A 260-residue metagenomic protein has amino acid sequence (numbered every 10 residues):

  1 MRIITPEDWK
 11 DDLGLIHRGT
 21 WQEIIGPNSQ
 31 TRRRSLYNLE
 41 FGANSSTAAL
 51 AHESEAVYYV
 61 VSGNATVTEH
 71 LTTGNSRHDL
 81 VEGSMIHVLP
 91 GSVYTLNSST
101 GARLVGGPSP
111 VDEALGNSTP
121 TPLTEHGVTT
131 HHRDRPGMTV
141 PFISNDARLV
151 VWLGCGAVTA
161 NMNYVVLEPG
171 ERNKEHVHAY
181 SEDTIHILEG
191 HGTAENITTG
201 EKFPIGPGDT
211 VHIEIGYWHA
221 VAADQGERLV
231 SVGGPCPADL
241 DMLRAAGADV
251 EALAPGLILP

Functional and structural regions predicted by a protein language model:
M1-S35, R77, V81-E82, G101 (+3 more regions): A short, N-terminal "cap"/entry segment at the start of jelly-roll beta-barrel domains of the cupin/DSBH fold
R18-I24, S35-H52, N163-A179: Conserved short histidine dyad/triad with adjacent acidic residue
G26-P27, S46-H52, E69, H78 (+6 more regions): Short histidine-centered beta-strand/loop micro-motifs that create catalytic or ligand/metal-coordination sites
T31, V81-S84, P90-N117, G206-P207 (+1 more regions): Ligand-binding loop in jelly-roll beta-barrel domains
Y37-L39, Y58, V105, N163-V165 (+1 more regions): Conserved hydrophobic/aromatic positions in well-ordered beta-strands
F41-A43, V60, L80, V88 (+6 more regions): Hydrophobic residues in beta-strands and at strand termini
N44-A48, T66, S84-T95, R172-K174 (+3 more regions): Histidine-centered metal-chelating micro-motifs
S46, L50-E82, E182-P207, Y217: A short beta-strand-loop-beta hairpin characteristic of the jelly-roll/cupin
